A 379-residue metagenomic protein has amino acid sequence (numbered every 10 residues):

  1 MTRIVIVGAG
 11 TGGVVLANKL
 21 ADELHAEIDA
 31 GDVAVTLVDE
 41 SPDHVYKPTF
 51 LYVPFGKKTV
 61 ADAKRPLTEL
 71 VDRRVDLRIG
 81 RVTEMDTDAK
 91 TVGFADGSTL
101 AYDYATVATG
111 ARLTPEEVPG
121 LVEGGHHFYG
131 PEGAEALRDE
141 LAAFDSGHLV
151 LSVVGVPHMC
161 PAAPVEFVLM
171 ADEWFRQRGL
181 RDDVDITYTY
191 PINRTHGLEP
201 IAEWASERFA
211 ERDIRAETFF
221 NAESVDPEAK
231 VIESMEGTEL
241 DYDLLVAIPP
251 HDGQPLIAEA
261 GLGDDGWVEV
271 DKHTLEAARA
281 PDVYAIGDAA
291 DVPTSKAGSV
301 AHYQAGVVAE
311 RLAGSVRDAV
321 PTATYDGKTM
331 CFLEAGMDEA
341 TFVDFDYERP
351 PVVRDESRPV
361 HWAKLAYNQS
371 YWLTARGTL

Functional and structural regions predicted by a protein language model:
M1-D76, G155-E199: Beta1-alpha1 glycine-rich phosphate/pyrophosphate-binding loop at the start of Rossmann-like nucleotide-binding domains
T2, V75-E166, M170-G179, V246: FAD-binding core/adjacent interface of flavoenzyme oxidoreductases
A9, D96, T109-G110, E236 (+2 more regions): Glycine-rich, N-terminal phosphate-binding loop of Rossmann-like dinucleotide-binding domains
A17, E173, A301-G327: Internal hydrophobic alpha-helix adjacent to the cofactor/substrate pocket in enzyme cavities
D29-T36, R73-V92, L100, F175-E269: A Rossmann-like FAD-binding core segment of flavoenzymes
G120-D145, E233, E239-G306, E310 (+1 more regions): FAD-site-proximal beta/loop scaffold in flavoenzymes
T195, E228, T324-T341: Flavin (FAD/FMN) cofactor-binding core of flavoprotein oxidoreductases
E339-L379: C-terminal auxiliary extensions adjacent to catalytic cores
